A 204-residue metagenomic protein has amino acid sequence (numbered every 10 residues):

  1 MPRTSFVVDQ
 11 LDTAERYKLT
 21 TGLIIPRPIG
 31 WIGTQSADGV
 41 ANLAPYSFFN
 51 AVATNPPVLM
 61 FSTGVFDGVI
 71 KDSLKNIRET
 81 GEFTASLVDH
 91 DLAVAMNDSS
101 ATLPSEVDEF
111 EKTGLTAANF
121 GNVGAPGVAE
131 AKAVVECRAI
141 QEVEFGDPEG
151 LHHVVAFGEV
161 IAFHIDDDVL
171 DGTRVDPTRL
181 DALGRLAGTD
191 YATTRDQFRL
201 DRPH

Functional and structural regions predicted by a protein language model:
M1-H204: Basic, polyanion-binding surface patches
